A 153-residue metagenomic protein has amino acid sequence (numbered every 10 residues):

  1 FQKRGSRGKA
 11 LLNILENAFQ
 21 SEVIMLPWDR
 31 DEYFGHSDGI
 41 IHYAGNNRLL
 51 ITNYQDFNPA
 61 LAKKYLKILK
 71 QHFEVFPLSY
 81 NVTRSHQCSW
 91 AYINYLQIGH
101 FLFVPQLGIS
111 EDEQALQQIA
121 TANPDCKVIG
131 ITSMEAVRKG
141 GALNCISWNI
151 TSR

Functional and structural regions predicted by a protein language model:
F1-R153: The feature marks the mature, well-folded catalytic cores of soluble enzymes
